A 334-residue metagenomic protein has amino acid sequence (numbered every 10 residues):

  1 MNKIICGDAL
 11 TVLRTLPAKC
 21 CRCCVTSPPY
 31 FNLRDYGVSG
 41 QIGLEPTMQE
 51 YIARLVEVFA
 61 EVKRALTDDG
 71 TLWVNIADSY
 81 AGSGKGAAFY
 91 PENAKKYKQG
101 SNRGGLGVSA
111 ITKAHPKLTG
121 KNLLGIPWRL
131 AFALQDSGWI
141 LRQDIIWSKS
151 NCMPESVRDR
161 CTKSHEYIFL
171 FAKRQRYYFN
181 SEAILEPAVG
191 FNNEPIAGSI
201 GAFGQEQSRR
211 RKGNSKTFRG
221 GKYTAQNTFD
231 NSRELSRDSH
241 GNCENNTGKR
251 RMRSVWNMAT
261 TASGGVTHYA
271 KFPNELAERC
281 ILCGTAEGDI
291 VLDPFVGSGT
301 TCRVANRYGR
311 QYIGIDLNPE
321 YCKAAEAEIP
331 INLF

Functional and structural regions predicted by a protein language model:
M1-K3: Extreme N-terminal starter segment of soluble prokaryotic enzymes
I5, T11-T26, Y30, R34-I42 (+3 more regions): Class I S-adenosyl-L-methionine
G43-I52: N-terminal phosphate-binding loop and adjacent alpha-helix
Y51-D68: A short glycine-rich, Lys/Arg-flanked "PGG" loop and its adjoining helix->strand segment in the class I
